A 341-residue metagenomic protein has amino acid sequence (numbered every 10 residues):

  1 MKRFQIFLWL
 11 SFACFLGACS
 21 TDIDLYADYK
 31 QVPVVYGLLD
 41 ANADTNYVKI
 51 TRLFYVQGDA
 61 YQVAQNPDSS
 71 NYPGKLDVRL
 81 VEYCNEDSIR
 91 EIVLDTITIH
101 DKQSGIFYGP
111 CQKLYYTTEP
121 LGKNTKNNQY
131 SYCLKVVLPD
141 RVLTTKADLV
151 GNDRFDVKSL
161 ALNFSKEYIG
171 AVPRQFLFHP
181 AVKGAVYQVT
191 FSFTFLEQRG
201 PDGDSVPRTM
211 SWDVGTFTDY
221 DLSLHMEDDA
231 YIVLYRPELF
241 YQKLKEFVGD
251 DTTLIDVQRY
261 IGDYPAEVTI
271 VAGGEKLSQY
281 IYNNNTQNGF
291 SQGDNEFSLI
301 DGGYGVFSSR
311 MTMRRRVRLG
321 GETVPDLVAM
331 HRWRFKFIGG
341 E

Functional and structural regions predicted by a protein language model:
M1-L8: Bacterial N-terminal signal peptides that target proteins for export
F15-A18: C-terminal motif of bacterial Sec signal peptides marking the signal peptidase cleavage site
S20-E341: A sequence/structural signal for flexible, mid-protein segments enriched in small/helix-disrupting residues
